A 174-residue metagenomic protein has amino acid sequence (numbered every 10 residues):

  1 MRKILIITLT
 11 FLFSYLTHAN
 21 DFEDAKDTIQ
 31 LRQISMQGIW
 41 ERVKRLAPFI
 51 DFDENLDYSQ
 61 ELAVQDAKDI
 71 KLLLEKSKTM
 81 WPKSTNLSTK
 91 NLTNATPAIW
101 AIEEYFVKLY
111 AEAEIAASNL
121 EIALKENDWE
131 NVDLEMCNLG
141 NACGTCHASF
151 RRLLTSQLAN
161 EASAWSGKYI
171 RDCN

Functional and structural regions predicted by a protein language model:
I4-F13: Sec-dependent N-terminal signal peptides
S14-H18: N-terminal signal peptide c-region/cleavage motif recognized by signal peptidases
F22, K26-N55, S59-V64, K68-N174: Sequence context surrounding c-type heme c attachment/ligation sites in exported
